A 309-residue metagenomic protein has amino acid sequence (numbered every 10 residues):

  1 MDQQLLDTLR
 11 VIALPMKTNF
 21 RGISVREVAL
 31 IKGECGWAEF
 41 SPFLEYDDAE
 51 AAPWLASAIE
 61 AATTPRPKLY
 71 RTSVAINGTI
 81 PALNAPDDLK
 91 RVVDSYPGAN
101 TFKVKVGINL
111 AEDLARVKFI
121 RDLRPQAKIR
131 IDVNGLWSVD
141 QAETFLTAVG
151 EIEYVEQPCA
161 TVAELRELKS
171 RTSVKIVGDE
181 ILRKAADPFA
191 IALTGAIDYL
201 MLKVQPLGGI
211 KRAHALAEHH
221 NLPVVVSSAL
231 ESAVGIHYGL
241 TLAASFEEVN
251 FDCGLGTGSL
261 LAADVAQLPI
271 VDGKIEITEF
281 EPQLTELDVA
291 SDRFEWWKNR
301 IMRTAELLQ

Functional and structural regions predicted by a protein language model:
M1-V28, W37-P42, E50, A61-P65 (+2 more regions): Flexible C-terminal active-site loop/helix
L14-G22, S73-D88, K105-G107, D132-S138 (+1 more regions): Active-site mouth loops of central-metabolism enzymes
E27, W37, R66-N84, R116: N-terminal small/glycine-rich loop or linker at the start of catalytic domains across soluble metabolic enzymes
A38, R91-G107: Catalytic domains of carbohydrate-active enzymes, especially glycoside hydrolases
Y46-A56: A short, polar/charged loop-to-alpha-helix boundary motif
V104, L110-Y238, A243, A262-I270: Catalytic core of soluble alpha/beta enzymes
